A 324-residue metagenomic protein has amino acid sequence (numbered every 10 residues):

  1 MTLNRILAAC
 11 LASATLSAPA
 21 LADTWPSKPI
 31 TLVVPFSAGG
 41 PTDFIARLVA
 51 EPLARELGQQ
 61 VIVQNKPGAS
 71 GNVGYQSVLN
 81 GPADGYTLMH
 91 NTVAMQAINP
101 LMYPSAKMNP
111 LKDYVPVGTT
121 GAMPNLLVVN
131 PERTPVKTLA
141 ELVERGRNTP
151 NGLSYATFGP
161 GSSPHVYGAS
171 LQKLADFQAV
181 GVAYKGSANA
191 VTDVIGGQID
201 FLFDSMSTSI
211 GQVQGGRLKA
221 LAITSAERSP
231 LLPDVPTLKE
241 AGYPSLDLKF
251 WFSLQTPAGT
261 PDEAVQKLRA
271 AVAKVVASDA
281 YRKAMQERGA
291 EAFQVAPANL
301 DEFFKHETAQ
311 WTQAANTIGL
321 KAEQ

Functional and structural regions predicted by a protein language model:
M1-C10: Bacterial N-terminal signal peptides that target proteins for export
T15-P19: N-terminal signal peptide c-region/cleavage motif recognized by signal peptidases
A22-D113, N151-G152, P160, K173-S205 (+3 more regions): N-terminal (or domain-start) structured segment
S27-P29, K173, F177, T237-E240 (+1 more regions): An extracytoplasmic/periplasmic, membrane-proximal ligand-sensing/linker region
I30-L32, G39, A46, V63 (+13 more regions): Residue-level signal for nonpolar/aromatic packing positions in well-ordered secondary structure
N80-Y86, L101-N189, L238, W251-A284: Hinge/capping helix and adjacent helix->loop/strand transition within the periplasmic-binding protein
V93-A94, A122, E132, P160 (+2 more regions): Solvent-exposed coil/turn segments that connect beta secondary-structure elements in extracytoplasmic/periplasmic
L111, A122, S209-A277, H306-A309 (+1 more regions): C-terminal lobe and pocket-closing loops of periplasmic/extracytoplasmic Venus-flytrap solute-binding proteins
